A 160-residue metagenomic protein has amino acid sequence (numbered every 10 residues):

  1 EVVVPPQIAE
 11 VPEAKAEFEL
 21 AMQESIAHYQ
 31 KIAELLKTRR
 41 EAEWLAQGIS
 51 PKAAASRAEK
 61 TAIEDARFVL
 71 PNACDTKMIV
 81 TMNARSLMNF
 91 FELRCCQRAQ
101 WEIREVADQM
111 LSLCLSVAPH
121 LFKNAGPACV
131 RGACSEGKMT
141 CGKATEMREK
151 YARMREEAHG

Functional and structural regions predicted by a protein language model:
E1-G160: Family-specific signature for flavin-dependent thymidylate synthase
